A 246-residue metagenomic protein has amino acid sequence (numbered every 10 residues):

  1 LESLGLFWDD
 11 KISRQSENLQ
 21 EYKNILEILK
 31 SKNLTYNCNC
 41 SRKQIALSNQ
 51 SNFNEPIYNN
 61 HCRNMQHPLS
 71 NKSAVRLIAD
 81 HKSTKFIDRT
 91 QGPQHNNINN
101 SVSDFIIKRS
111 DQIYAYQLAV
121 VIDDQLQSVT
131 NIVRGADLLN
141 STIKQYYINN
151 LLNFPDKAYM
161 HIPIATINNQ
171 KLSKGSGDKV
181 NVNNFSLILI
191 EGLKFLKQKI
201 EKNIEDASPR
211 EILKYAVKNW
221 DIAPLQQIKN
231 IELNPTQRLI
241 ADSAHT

Functional and structural regions predicted by a protein language model:
L1-Q44, L196-I212, A216, Q227-E232: Conserved alpha/beta enzyme-core scaffolds, especially Rossmann-like or related mixed alpha/beta domains that build
S16-L19, G135-L139, V182-S186, D206 (+1 more regions): Generic detection of long, well-ordered alpha-helical segments
N37, R42-F185, I200, L233-T246: Active-site cores that bind ATP or allylic diphosphates and position pyrophosphate for catalysis
N150-N153, K194, D221: Hydrophobic alpha-helix feature that most strongly marks membrane-spanning transmembrane helices and their immediate
N183, L187, I212-I222, Q227: Amphipathic alpha-helices and adjacent low-complexity segments
I188-F195: Short, hydrophobic/amphipathic alpha-helical patches that form generic packing surfaces within helical domains
